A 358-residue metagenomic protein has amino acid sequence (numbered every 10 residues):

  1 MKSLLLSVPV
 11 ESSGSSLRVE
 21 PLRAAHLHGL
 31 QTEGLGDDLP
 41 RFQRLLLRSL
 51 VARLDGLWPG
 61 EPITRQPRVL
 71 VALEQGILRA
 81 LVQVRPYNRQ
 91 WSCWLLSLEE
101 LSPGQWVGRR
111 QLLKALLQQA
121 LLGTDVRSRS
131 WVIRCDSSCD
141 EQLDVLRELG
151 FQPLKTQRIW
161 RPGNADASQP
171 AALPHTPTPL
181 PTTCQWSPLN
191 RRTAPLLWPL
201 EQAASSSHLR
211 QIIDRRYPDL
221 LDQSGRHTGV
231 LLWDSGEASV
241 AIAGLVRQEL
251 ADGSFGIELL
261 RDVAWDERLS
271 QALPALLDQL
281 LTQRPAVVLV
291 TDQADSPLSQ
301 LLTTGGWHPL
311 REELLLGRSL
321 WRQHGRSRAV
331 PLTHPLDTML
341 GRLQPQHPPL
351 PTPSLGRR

Functional and structural regions predicted by a protein language model:
K2-E11, L149-H175, V287-R358: Active-site/acyl-donor-binding loops of N-acyltransferases
K2-V82, E148-G253: Amide-forming acyltransferase catalytic core, primarily the GNAT-like/NAT-type and related acyltransferase folds
V69-L70, V82, S92-L96, L116-L121 (+7 more regions): Short, structured motif recognition centered on aromatic/hydrophobic residues
V84-N88: DNA polymerase sliding clamps and clamp-related checkpoint/processivity subunits
R89-G108, A251-E267: Conserved acetyl-CoA binding element of GNAT-fold acetyltransferases
G104-G123, D144, E148, W265-L281: Conserved acetyl-CoA-binding loop-helix of GNAT-fold acetyltransferases
T124-D136, T282-Q293: Conserved GNAT acetyl-CoA-binding A-motif
G236-V288: Intrinsically disordered, low-complexity segments enriched in Gly and acidic/Ser/Thr residues that form flexible
